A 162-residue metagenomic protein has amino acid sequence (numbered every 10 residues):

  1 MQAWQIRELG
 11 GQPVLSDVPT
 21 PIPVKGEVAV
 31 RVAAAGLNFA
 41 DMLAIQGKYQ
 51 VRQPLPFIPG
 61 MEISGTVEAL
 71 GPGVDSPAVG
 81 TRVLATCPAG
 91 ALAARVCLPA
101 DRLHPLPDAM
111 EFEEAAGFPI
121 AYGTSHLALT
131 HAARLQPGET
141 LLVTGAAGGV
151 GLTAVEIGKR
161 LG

Functional and structural regions predicted by a protein language model:
P19-G36, K48-G90: Glycine-rich beta-strand-centered segment in the early N-terminal region that forms part of a ligand/cofactor-binding
A40-Q46: Cytochrome P450 core scaffold surrounding the K-helix E-X-X-R motif and the conserved "meander" helix-loop region
T66, T81-R82, R95, T140 (+1 more regions): Residue-level marker of beta-strand positions
A78, Y122-G162: Mid-domain Rossmann-like dinucleotide-binding core that forms the NAD(H)/NADP(H) cofactor-binding site
C87-A100: A structural motif shared across PLP-dependent enzymes of the aminotransferase-like
R102-F112, E139-T140: Glycine/charged-rich beta-loop-alpha catalytic/anionic-binding loops adjacent to active sites
E113, G117: C-terminal boundary of histidine-terminating zinc-finger modules
